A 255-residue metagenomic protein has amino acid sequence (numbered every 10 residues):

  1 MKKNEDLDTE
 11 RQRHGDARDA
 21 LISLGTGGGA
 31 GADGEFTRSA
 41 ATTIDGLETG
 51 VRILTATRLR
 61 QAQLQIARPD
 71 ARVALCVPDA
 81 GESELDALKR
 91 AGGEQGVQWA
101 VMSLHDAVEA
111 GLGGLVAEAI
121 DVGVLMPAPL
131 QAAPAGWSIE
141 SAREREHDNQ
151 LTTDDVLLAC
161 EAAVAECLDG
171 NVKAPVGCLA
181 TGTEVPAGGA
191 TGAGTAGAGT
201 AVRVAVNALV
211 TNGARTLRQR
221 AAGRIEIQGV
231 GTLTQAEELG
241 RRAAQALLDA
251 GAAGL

Functional and structural regions predicted by a protein language model:
M1-K2, E109: Short glycine-rich, flexible loops that bind phosphorylated cofactors or substrates
K3-A71, R143: A conserved helix-loop-strand patch within extracytoplasmic ligand-binding domains of the periplasmic binding
Q61-L255: Small-molecule-sensing regulatory modules
